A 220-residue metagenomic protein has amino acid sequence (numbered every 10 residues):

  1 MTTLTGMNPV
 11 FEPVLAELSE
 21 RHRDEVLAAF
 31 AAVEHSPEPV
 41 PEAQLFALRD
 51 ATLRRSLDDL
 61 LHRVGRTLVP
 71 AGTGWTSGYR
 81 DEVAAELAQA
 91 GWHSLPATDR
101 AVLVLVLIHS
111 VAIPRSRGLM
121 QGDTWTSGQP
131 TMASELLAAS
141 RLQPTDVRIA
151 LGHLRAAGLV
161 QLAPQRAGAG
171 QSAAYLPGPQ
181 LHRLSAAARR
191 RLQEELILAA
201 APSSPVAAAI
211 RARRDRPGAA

Functional and structural regions predicted by a protein language model:
M1-L87: Eukaryotic partner-binding/assembly regions in large regulatory complexes
S36-L48, S116-A139: Short acidic, hydrophobic short linear motifs in intrinsically disordered regions
S56-T124: Short basic alpha-helical hairpin corresponding to helix-turn-helix/winged-helix-like nucleic-acid-binding
L61-T76, R148, G152-G168: A short, conserved structural fragment
G74-Y79, A167-P179: Minor-groove-contacting beta-hairpin "wing" of winged helix-turn-helix DNA-binding domains
V83-R100, L176-A220: Short, amphipathic alpha-helical interaction segments positioned at domain boundaries
T145: Key DNA-contact positions within bacterial/archaeal DNA-binding proteins
